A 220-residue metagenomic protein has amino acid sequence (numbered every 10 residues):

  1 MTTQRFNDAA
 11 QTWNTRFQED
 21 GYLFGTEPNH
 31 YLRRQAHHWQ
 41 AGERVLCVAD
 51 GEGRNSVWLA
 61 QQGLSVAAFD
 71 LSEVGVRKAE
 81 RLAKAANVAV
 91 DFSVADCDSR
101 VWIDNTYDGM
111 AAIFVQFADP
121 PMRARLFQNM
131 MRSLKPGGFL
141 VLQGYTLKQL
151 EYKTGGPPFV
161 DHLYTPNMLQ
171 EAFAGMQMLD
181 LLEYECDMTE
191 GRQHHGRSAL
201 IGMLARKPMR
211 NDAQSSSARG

Functional and structural regions predicted by a protein language model:
M1-Q40: Conserved class I S-adenosyl-L-methionine
S72-V74: Conserved SAM/SAH-binding beta-strand->alpha-helix loop
A79-E80: Conserved SAM-binding loop
A86-D98: Conserved SAM-binding strand-loop segment of SAM-dependent methyltransferases
R100-G109: A short acidic, Gly/Pro-enriched loop at the edge of an enzyme's catalytic core that lines a small-molecule cofactor
F117-M130: A short, conserved alpha-helix within the catalytic core of class I
G137-Y145: Conserved beta-strand signature within the Rossmann-like core of class I S-adenosyl-L-methionine
D161-L182: Short alpha-helix
